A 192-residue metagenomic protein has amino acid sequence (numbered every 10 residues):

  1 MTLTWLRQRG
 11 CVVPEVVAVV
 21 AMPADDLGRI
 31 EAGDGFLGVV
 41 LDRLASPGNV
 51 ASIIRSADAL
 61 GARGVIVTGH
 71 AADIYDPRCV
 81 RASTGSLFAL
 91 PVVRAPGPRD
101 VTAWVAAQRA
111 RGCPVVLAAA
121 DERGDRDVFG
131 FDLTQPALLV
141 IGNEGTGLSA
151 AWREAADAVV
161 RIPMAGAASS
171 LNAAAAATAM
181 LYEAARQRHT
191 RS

Functional and structural regions predicted by a protein language model:
M1, V93, V160: General small-molecule cofactor/ligand-binding pocket signal
M1-C11, P114: N-terminal positively charged helical leader segments and presequences
M1-L3, H70-A72, G97, E144-T146 (+1 more regions): Short, acidic/turn-prone active-site loops that include or flank metal/cofactor- and phosphate-binding residues
L6-R7, V101, S169-A174: Short, charged, surface-exposed secondary-structure boundary motifs
Q8, P14-V19: Internal, non-catalytic "lid/hinge" segments that mediate substrate recognition, gating, inter-domain movement
A18, S56-L60, I74-L87, A150-S192: Structured adenosyl-cofactor binding patch, chiefly the S-adenosyl-L-methionine
V19, P23-G124: RNA substrate-binding interface of SAM-dependent RNA methyltransferases
A118-A168: Active-site/ligand-binding-proximal alpha/beta "capping" segment
